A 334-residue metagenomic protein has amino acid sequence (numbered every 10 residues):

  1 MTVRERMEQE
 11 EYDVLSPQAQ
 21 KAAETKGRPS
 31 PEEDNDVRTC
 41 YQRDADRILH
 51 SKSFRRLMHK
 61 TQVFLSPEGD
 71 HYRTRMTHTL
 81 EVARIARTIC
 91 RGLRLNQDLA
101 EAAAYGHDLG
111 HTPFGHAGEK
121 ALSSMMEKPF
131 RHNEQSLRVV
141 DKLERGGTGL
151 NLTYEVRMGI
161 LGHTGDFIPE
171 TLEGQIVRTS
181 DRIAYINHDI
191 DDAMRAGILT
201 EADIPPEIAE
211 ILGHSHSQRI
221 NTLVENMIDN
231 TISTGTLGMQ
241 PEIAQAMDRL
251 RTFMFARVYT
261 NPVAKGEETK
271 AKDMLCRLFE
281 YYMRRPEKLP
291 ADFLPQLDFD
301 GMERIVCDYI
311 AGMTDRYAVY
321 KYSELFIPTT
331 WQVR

Functional and structural regions predicted by a protein language model:
M1-R75, T79, A83-I89, N96-Q97 (+1 more regions): Histidine-centered, transition-metal-coordinating active-site segments
L99, A103, D108-G146: A generic, well-ordered mixed alpha/beta core segment in the N-terminal half of proteins
